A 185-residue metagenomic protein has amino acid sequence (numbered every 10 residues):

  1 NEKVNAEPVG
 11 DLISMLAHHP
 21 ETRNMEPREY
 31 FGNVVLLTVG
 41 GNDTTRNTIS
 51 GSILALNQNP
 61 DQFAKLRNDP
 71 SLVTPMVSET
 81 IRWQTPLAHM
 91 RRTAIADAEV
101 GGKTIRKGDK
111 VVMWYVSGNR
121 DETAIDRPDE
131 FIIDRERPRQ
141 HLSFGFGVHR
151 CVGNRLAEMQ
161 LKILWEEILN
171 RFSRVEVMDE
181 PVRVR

Functional and structural regions predicted by a protein language model:
N1-R185: Cytochrome P450
